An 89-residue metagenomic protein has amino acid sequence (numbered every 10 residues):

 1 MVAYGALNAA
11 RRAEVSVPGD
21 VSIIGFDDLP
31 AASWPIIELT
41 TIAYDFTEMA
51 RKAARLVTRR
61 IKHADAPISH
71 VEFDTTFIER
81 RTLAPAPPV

Functional and structural regions predicted by a protein language model:
M1-V89: Flexible loop/turn connectors
